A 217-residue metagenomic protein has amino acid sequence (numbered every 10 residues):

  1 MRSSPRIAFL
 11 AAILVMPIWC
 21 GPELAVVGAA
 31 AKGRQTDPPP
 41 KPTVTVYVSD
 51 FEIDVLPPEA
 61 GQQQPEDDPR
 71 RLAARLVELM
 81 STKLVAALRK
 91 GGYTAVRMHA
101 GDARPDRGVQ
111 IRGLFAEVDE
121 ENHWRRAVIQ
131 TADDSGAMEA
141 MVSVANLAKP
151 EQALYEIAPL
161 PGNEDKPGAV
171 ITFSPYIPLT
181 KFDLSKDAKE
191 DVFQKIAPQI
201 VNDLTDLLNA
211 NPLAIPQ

Functional and structural regions predicted by a protein language model:
M1, V128-N146, K181-I200: Hydrophobic transmembrane alpha-helix bundles
M1-A11: Bacterial N-terminal signal peptides that target proteins for export
L10-E23: Bacterial N-terminal signal peptides
C20-K83, T172-Q217: A structural "domain/chain start" motif
E52-Q110, A145-P150: N-terminal segment of the mature soluble domain
G91-A95, E156-D165, K186-D191, L204-T205: A general structural signal for short secondary-structure boundary/capping elements
A100-G168: Surface-exposed short loop/turn segments
